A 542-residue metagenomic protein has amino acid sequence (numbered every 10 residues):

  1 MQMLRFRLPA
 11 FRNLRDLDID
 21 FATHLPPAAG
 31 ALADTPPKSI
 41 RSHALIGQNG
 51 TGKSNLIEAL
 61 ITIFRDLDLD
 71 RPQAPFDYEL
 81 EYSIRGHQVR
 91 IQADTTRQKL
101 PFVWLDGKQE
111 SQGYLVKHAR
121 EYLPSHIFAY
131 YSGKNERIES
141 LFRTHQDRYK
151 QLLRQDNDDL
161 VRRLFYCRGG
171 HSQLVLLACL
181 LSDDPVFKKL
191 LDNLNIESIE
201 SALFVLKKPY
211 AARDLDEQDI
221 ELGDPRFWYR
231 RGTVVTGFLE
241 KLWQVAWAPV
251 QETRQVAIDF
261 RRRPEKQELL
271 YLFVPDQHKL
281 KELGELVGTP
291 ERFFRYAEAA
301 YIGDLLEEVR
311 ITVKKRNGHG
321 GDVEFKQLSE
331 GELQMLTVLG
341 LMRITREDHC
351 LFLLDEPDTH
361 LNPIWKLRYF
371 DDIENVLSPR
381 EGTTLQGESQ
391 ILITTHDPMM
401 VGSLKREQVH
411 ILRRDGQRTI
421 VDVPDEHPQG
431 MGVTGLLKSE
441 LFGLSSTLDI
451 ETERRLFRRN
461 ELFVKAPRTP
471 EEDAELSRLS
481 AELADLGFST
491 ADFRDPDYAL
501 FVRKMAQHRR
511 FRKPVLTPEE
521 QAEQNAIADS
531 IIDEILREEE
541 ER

Functional and structural regions predicted by a protein language model:
M1, T23-S39, H118-F128, K134-P225 (+3 more regions): Acidic, Mg2+-coordinating catalytic modules of nucleic-acid enzymes
M1-D77, E285-T447: Switch/communication elements of ASCE P-loop NTPase nucleotide-binding domains
Q2-F11, H24, G170, L177-L333 (+2 more regions): Extended helical coiled-coil dimerization/tether regions that scaffold and oligomerize large DNA-maintenance assemblies
P9, D20-A22, E81-S83, Q92-D94 (+3 more regions): A structural detector for beta-sheet-dominated domains
N13-R15, I84-I91, Q109-S111, D183-L190 (+1 more regions): Short, surface-exposed beta-strand/loop "edge" segments at domain boundaries and coil↔beta transitions
K38, I57-Y114, R120: Conserved P-loop NTP-binding catalytic core
R85-H87, N135, P398: Conserved beta-strand elements of beta-rich interaction domains across eukaryotes, especially beta-propellers
K117-H118, M342: Conserved alpha-helical scaffold flanking the Walker A/P-loop in AAA+ ATPase domains
